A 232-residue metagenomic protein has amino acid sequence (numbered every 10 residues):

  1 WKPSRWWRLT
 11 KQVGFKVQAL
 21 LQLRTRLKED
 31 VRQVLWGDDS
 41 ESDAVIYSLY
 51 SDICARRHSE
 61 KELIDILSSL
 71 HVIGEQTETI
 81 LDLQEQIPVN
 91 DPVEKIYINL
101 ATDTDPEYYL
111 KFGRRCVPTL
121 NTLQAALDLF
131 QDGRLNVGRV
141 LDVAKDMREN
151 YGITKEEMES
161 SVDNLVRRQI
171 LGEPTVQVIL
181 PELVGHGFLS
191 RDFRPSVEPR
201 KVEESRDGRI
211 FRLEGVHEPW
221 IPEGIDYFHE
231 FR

Functional and structural regions predicted by a protein language model:
W1-R232: C-terminal cap/substrate-recognition subdomain and adjoining C-terminal extension of metal-dependent phosphatase-like
